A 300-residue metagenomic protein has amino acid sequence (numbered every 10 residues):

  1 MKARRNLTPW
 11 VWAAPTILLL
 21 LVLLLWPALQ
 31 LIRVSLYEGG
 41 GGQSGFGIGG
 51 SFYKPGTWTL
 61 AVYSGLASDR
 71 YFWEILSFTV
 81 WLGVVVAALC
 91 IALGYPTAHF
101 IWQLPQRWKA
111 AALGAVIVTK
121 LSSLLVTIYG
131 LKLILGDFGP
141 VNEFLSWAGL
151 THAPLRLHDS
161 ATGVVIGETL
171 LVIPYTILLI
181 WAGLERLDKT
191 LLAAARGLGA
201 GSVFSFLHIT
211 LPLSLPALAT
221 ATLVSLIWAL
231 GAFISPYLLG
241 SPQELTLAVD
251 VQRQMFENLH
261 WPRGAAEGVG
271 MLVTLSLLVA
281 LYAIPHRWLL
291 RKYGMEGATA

Functional and structural regions predicted by a protein language model:
M1-R4, L82-I117, L133, T190-L192 (+1 more regions): Transmembrane-helix boundary motif in ABC transporter permease subunits
M1-V34, F100, A110-A115: N-terminal signal-anchor/first transmembrane alpha helix
K2, W10-V11, W181-L192, R196 (+1 more regions): C-terminal transmembrane helix and the adjacent membrane-cytosol boundary/short C-terminal tail of inner/organellar
R4-P9, G49, L60-Y71, Y237-A283 (+1 more regions): Interhelical loop and adjacent transmembrane-helix boundary motif in polytopic membrane transport permeases
P15-L18, L24, A115-V118, L170 (+4 more regions): Transmembrane alpha-helices
L21-R70, I134, F138-G139, F144 (+2 more regions): Short membrane-interfacial helix/loop motifs at transmembrane-helix boundaries
P27-L31, I128, T176-L179, A217-V249: Non-cytoplasmic
G50-F52, L60, I128-T169, V203 (+1 more regions): Membrane-interfacial helix termini and adjacent extracytoplasmic/periplasmic loops of multi-pass transporters
